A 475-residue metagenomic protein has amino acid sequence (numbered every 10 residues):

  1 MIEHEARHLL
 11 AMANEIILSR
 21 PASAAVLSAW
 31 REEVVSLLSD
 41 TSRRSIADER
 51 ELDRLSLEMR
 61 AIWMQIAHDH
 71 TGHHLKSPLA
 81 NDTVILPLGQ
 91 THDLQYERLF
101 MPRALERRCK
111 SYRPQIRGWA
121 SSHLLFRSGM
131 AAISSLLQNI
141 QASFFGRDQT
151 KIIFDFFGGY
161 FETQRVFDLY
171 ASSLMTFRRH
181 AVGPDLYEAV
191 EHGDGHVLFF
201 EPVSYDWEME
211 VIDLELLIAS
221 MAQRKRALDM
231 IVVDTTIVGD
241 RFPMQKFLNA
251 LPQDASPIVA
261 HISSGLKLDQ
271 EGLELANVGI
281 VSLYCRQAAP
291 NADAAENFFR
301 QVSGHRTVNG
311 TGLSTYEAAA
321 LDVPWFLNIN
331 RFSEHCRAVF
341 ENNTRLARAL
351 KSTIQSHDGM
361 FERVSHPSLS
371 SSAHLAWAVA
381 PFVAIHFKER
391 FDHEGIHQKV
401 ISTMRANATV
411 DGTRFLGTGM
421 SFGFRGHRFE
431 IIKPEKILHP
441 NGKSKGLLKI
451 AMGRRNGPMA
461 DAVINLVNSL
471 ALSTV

Functional and structural regions predicted by a protein language model:
M1-A181, L248, K351-Q355: Conserved N-terminal alpha-helix of the aminotransferase class I/II PLP-enzyme fold
A29, E33, D40, A47-M59 (+5 more regions): Active-site C-terminal subdomain of aminotransferase-like
G159-T163, V203-E210, T236-D240, F391-D392: Short acidic, S/G/P-rich loop/turn micro-motifs used as interaction or catalytic elements
R178-G193: Short acidic low-complexity segments
Y187, F199, S204-D206: Hydrophobic, small-residue-rich alpha-helical packing segments that form membrane-like cores
V197, I212-H261: Catalytic PLP-binding core of fold-type I/II PLP enzymes
V467-V475: C-terminal accessory/interaction regions of large nucleic acid-associated machines
